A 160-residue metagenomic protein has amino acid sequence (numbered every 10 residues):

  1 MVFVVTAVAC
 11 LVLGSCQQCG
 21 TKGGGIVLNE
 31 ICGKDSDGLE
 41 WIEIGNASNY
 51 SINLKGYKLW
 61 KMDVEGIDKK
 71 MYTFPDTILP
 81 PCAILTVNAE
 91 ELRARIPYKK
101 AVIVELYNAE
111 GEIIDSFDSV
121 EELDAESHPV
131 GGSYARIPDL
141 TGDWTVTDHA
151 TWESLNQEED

Functional and structural regions predicted by a protein language model:
M1-A7: Sec-dependent N-terminal signal peptides
V4, G14-D160: Intrinsically disordered, low-complexity linkers and terminal tails enriched in Ser/Thr/Pro/Gly with interspersed basic
